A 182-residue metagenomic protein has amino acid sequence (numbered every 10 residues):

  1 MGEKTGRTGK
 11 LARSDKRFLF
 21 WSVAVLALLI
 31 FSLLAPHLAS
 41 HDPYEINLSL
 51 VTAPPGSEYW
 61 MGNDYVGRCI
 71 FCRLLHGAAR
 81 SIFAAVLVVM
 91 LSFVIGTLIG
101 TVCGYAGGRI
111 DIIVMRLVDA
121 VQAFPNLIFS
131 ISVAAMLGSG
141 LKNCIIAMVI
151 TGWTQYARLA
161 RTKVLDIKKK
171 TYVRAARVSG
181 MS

Functional and structural regions predicted by a protein language model:
M1-H41, L117: N-terminal signal-anchor/first transmembrane alpha helix
R13, F71-F83, D111-Q122, G138: Alpha-helical membrane-interface segments at transmembrane helix boundaries
F20-L34, L87, L91, I95 (+3 more regions): Lipid-exposed faces of alpha-helical membrane segments in multi-pass integral membrane proteins
F31-V66: Hydrophobic alpha-helical transmembrane segments of membrane transport/permease proteins and related membrane-embedded
W60, D64, I95, G104-I167: Generic hydrophobic transmembrane alpha-helix motif, especially the helices
I70-Y105: Transmembrane alpha-helix signature in integral membrane proteins
